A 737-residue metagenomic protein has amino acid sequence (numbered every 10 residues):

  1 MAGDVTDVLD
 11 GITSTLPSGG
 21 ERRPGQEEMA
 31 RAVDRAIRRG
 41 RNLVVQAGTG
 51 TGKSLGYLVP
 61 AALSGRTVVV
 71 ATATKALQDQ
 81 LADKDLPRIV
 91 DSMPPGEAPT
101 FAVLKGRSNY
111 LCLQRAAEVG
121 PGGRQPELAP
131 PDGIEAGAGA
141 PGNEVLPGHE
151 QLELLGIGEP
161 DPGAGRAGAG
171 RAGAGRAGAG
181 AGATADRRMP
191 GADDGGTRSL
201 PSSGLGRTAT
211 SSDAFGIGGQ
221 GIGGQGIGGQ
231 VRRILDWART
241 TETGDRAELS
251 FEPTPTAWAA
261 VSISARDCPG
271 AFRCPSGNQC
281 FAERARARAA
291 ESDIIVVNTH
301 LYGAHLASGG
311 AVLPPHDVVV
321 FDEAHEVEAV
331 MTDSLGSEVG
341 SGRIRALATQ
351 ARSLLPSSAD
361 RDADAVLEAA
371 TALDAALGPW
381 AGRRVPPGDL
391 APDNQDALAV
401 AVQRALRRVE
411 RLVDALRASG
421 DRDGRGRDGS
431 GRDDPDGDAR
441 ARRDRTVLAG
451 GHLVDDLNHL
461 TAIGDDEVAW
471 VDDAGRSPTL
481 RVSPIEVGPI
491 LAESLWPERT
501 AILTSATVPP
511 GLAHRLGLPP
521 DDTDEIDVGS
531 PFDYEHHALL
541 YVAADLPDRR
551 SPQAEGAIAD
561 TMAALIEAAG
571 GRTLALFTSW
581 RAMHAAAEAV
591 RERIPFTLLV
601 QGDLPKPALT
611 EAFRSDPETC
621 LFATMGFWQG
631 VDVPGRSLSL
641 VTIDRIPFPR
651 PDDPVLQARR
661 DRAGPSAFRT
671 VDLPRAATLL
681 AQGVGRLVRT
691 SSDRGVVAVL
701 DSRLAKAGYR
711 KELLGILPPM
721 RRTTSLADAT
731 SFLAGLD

Functional and structural regions predicted by a protein language model:
A2-T13, R66-T67, T72-D293, R425-R432: A substrate-engagement module of RecA-like helicase motors
A2-V44: Conserved pre-motif I regulatory segment
R38-Y57: Walker A/P-loop
L63, A76-D79, P87, A265-E410 (+1 more regions): Signature of the SF2 helicase/ATPase Hel1-core->accessory helical subdomain module
V68-T74, L503, R572-T578, V699-L700: Conserved RecA-like ASCE P-loop NTPase motor core of nucleic-acid helicases/translocases
A259-D293, S308-G310, L412-G424, D428 (+5 more regions): A contiguous, basic/glycine-rich beta-loop/short-helix subdomain that forms a polymer-engagement track
A543-Q553, D603-A705: Conserved RecA-like P-loop NTPase helicase motor core
T578-G602: Conserved helicase motor "Helicase C" RecA-like lobe of SF1/SF2 P-loop NTPases
